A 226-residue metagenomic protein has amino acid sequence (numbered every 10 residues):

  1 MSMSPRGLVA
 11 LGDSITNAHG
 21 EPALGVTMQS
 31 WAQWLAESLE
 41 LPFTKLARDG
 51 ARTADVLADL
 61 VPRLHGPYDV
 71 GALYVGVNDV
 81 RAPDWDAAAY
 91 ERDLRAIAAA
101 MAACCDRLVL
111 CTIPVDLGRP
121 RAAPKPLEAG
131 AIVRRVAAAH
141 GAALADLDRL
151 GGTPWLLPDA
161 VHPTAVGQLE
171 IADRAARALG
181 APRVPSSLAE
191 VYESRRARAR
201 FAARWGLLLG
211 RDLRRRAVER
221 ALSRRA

Functional and structural regions predicted by a protein language model:
M1-R48, D59-P67: Serine-esterase "nucleophile elbow" of acetyl-processing enzymes
G20-V26, A58, A82-A87, P120-P124 (+1 more regions): Short, solvent-exposed loop/turn segments at secondary-structure boundaries
L39, C104, A139-H140: Helix C-cap/helix->beta junction micro-motif
T53-R92, P114-L117: Oxyanion-hole/transition-state-stabilizing segment in secreted/luminal serine hydrolases and related acyltransferases
A72-G76, A102, R107-C111: Conserved, well-ordered alpha-helix/loop/beta-strand core segments that scaffold catalytic motifs
A87-A96, A123-G130: Charged helix-capping and loop-helix junction motifs
D116-D148, A165: Substrate-gating cap/lid alpha-helix
H162, V166-A226: Conserved catalytic region of serine esterases and O-acyltransferases that act on ester linkages in lipids
